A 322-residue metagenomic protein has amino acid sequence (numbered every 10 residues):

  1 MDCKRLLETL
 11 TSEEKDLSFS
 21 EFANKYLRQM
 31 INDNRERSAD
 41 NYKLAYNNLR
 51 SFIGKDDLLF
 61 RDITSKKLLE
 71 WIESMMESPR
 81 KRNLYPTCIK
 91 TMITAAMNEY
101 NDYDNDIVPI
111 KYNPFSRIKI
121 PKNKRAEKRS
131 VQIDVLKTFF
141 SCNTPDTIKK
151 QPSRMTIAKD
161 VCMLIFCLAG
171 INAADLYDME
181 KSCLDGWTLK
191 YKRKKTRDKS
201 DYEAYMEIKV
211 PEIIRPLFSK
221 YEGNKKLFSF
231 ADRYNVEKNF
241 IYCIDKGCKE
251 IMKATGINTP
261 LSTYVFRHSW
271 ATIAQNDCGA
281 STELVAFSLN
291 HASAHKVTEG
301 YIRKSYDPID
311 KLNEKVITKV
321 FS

Functional and structural regions predicted by a protein language model:
L27-R37, Y46-A126, C142-K149: N-terminal core-binding DNA-recognition domain of tyrosine recombinases/integrases
N83, R117-A173: Basic, Lys/Arg- and aromatic-enriched nucleic-acid-binding interface segment
M163, C167, I171-A174, V265-H291: C-terminal catalytic core of tyrosine-transesterase DNA break-rejoin enzymes
D178-P216: Conserved tyrosine-mediated DNA breakage-rejoining catalytic core shared by Y-recombinases
S182-T188, N258-T259, G279-I302: Short, polar N-cap/turn motifs at the start of nucleic acid-interacting alpha helices
R193-D198, L289-I317: Catalytic-site neighborhood detector that most strongly recognizes the C-terminal catalytic loop/helix of tyrosine
K209-N258: Active-site/catalytic core of tyrosine-dependent DNA strand-transfer enzymes
P211-E212, A231-N235, P308-S322: C-terminal secondary-structure termini that scaffold catalytic or DNA-interacting sites
